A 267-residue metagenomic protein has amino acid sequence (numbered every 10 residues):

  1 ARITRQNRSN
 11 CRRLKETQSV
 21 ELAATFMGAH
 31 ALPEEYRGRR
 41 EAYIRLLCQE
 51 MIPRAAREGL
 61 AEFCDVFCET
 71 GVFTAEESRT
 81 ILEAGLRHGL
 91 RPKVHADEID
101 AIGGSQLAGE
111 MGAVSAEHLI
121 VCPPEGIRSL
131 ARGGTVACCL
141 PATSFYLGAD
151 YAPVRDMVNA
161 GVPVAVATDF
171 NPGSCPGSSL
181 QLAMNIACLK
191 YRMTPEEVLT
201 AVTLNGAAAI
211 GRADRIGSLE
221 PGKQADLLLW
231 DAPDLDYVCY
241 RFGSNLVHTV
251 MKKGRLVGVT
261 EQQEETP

Functional and structural regions predicted by a protein language model:
A1-G103: Metal-coordinating catalytic core of metallo-dependent amide/deamination hydrolases
T4-C11, V154, L180, M184 (+1 more regions): Amphipathic alpha-helical segments in well-structured domains
N10-R13, E50, R54, T80 (+5 more regions): Alpha-helical scaffold segments in soluble metabolic enzymes
F63-V66, S115-H118, L227, T249: Well-ordered beta-strand positions
R91, A101-R215, W230-D234, F242 (+2 more regions): Active-site-adjacent C-terminal substructures of enzyme catalytic domains
G222-A225: Loop/turn positions that initiate beta-strands
V247-E264: Short peripheral tails and domain-boundary helices/loops at the edges of structured domains
